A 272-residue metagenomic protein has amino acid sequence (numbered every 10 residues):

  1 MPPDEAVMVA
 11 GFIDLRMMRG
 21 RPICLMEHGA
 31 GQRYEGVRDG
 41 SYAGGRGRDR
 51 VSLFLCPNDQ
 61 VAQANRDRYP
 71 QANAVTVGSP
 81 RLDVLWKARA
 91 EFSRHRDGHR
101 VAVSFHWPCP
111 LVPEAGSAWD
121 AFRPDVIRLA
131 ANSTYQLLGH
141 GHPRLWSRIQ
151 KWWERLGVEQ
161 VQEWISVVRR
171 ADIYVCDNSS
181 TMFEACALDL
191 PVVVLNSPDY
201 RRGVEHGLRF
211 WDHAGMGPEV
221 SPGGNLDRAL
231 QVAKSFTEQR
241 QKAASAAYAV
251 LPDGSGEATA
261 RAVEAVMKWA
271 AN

Functional and structural regions predicted by a protein language model:
M1-D4, G11-R16, G157-V167, N225: Short acidic low-complexity segments
M1-W86: Active-site and donor-binding regions of nucleotide-sugar-utilizing enzymes
E5-A6, D49-F54, Q136-L137, R170-I173 (+1 more regions): Short active-site oxyanion
M17-R38, A118-V126, D189-R201: A short, gly/pro- and small-residue-rich
V77-I149, D253-A260: Conserved catalytic-core segment of nucleotide-activated headgroup transferases in glycan assembly
P143-F183, A187: Donor nucleotide-activated moiety binding/catalytic core segment of transferases that use nucleotide-activated donors
S180-L251: Catalytic binding pocket for nucleotide-activated donors in carbohydrate/polymer assembly enzymes
G254-N272: C-terminal alpha-helical cap of glycosyltransferases
